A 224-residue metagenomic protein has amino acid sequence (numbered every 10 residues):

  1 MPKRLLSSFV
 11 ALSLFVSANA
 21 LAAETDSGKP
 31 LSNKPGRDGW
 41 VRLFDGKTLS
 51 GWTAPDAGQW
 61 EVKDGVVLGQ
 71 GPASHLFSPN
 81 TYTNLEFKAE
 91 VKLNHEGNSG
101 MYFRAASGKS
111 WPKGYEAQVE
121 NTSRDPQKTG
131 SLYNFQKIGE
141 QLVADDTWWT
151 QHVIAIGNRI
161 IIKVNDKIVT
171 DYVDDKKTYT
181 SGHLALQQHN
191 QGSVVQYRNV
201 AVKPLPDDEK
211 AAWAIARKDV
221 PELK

Functional and structural regions predicted by a protein language model:
M1-F9: Bacterial N-terminal signal peptides that target proteins for export
F9-S17: Bacterial N-terminal signal peptides
A20-K224: Carbohydrate-interacting regions of secretory-pathway proteins
